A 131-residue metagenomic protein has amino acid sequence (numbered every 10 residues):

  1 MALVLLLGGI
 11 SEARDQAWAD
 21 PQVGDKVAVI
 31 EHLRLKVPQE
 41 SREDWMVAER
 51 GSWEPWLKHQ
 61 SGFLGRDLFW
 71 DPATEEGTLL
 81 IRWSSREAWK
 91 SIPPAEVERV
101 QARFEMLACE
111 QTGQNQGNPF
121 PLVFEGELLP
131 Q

Functional and structural regions predicted by a protein language model:
M1-G8: Bacterial N-terminal signal peptides
L5, A28, E98-Q101: N-terminal non-cleavable signal-anchor helices
S11, Q16-W18, G51-L64, R82-F120 (+1 more regions): An amphipathic, aromatic/His-enriched active-site/gating alpha helix that lines ligand/cofactor pockets
R14-I30: Short N-terminal segments immediately surrounding and downstream of signal-peptide cleavage
A28-K36, G65-A95, E125: Short, well-ordered beta-strand segments in beta-rich or mixed alpha/beta enzyme and ligand-binding folds
E31-H32, E49-S52: Short, aromatic-enriched amphipathic alpha-helices that serve as compact interaction elements
K36-E49: Short, surface-exposed ligand-recognition loops at beta-strand->loop->(often short) alpha-helix junctions that present
E125-Q131: A beta-strand edge to alpha-helix "cap/lid" segment located at domain peripheries
